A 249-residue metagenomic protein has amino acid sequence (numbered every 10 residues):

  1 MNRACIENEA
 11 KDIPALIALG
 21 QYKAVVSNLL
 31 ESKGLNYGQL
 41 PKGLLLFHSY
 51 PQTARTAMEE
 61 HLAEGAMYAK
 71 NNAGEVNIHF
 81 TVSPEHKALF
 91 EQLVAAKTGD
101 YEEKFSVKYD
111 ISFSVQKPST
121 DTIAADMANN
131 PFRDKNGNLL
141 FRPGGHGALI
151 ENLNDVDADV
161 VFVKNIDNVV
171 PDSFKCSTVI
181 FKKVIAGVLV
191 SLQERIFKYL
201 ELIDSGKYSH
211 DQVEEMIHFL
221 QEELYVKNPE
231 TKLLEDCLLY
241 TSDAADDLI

Functional and structural regions predicted by a protein language model:
M1-L239: Class II aminoacyl-tRNA synthetase catalytic cores and aaRS-like
Y240-I249: Single conserved hydrophobic/aromatic residue that forms the stacking wall/gate of nucleotide- or nucleobase-binding
